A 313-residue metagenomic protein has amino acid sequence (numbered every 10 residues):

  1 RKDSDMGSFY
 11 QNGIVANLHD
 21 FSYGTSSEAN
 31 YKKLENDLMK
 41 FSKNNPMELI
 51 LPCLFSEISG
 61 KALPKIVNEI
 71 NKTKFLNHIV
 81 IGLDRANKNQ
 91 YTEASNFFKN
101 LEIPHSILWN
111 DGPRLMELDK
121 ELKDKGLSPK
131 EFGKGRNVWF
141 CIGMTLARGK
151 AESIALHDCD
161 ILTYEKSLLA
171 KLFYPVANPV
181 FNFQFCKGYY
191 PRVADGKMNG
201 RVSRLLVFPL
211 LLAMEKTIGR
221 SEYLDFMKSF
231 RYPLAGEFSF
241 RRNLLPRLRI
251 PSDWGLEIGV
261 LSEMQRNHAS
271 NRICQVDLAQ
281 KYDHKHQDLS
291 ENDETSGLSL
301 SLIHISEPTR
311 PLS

Functional and structural regions predicted by a protein language model:
R1-N71: N-proximal low-complexity "stem/linker" segments adjacent to membrane-targeting elements
Q90-G149: Active-site-proximal specificity loops/subdomain of glycosyltransferases
K150-L162: Short beta-strand-to-loop acidic/aromatic patch adjacent to the donor-nucleotide binding site
Y164-Y189: Conserved donor-nucleotide/metal-binding helix-loop-beta segment in metal-dependent transferases, i.e., the alpha-helix
A194-R204, I218-E237: A recurrent flexible, glycine/aromatic-enriched loop bordering the glycosyltransferase active site that acts as
S262-A279: Catalytic donor-sugar/metal-binding loop of nucleotide-sugar-dependent glycosyltransferases
C274-D293: Active-site donor/metal-binding and catalytic loop motifs of nucleotide-sugar-dependent glycosylation enzymes
I303-S313: Single conserved hydrophobic/aromatic residue that forms the stacking wall/gate of nucleotide- or nucleobase-binding
